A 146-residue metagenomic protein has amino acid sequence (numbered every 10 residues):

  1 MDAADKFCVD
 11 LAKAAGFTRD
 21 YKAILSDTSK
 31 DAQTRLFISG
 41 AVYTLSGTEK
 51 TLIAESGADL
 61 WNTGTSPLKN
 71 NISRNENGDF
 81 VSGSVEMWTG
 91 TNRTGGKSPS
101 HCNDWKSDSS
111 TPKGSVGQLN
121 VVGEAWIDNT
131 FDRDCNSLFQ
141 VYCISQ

Functional and structural regions predicted by a protein language model:
M1-Q146: Secreted/extracellular ectodomain signature
